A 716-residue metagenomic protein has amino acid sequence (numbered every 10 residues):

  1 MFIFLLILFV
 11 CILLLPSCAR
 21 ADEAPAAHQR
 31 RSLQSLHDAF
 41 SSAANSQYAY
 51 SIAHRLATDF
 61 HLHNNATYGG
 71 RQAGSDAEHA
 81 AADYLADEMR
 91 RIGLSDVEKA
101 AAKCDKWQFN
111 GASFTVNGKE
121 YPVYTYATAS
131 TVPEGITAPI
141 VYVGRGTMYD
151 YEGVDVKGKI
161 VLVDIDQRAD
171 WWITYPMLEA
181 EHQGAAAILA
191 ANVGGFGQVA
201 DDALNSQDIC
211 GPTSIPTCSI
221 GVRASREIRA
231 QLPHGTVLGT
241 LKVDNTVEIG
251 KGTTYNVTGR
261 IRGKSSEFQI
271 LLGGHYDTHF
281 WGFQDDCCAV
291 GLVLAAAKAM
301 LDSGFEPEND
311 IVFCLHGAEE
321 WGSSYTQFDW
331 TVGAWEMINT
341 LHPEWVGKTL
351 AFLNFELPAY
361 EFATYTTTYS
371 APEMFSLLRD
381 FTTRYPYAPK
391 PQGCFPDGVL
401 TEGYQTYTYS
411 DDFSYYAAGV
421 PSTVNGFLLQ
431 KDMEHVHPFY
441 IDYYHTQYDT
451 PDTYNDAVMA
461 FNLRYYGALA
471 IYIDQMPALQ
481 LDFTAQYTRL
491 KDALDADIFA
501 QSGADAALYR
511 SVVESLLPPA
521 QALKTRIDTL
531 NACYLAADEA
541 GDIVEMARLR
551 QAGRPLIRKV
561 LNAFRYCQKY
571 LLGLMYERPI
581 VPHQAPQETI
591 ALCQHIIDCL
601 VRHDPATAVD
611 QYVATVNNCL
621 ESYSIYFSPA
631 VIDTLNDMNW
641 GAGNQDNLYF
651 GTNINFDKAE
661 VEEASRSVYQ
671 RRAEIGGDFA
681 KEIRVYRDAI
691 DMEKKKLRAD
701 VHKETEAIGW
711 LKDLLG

Functional and structural regions predicted by a protein language model:
L15-P25: Bacterial Sec-dependent signal peptides at the C-terminal "C-region" and cleavage site
S35-H37, K119-G153, Q207-F283, L294-E306: Soluble metallo-hydrolase cores and metallopeptidase-like ectodomains found primarily in the secretory/periplasmic
L36-A44, L62-D76, Y142, D164-M177 (+7 more regions): Second-shell loop/turn segments in exported
Q47, H54, T58-I160: Noncatalytic luminal/extracellular "stalk/propeptide" segments of secretory-pathway proteins
S75, Y124-P216, T401: Extracellular/luminal Protease-associated
R168-Y175, E179, N256, T278-F375: Acidic/histidine-rich catalytic neighborhood of metal-dependent amide-processing enzymes
G252, P358-T488: Active-site-adjacent substrate-binding region of metalloamidase/peptidase-like peptide-processing proteins
R464-Y465, I473-G716: C-terminal non-catalytic alpha-helical accessory regions
